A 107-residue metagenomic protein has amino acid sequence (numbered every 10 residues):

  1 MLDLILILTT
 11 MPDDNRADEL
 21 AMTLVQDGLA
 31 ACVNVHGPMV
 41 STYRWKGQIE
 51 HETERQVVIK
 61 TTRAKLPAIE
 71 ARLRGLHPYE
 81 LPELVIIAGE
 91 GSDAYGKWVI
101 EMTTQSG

Functional and structural regions predicted by a protein language model:
M1-G107: Positively charged, small/polar-rich N-terminal and surface patches that mediate targeting and assembly and bind
